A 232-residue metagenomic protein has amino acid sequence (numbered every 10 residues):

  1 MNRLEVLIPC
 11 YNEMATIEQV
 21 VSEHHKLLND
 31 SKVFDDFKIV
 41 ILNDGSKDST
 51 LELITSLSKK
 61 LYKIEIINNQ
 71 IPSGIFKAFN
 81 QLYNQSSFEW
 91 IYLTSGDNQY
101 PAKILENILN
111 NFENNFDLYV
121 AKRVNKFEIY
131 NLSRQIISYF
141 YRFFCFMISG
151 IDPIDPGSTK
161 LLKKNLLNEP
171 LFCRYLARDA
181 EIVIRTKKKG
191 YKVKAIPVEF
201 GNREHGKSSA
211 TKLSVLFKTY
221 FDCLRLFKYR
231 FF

Functional and structural regions predicted by a protein language model:
R3-E5, K38, E181: Cell-envelope/extracellular polymer assembly enzymes that use nucleotide-activated donors
E13-N29: Short, well-formed alpha-helical segments that are part of the catalytic scaffolds of diverse glycosyltransferases
A15-Q19, D48-L57: Acidic helix N-cap motif at the loop->helix transition within catalytic regions of sugar-transfer enzymes
K38-V40, L51-Q85: Conserved donor nucleotide-binding strand/loop of the catalytic core
N43-L51, N98: A conserved acidic beta->alpha catalytic loop
N69-Q85, W90-L93, A102-L176, R203-L213 (+1 more regions): Acceptor/aglycone-binding surface of glycosyltransferases and processive sugar-polymer synthases
I151, C173-R174, V183-G201: Catalytic donor-sugar/metal-binding loop of nucleotide-sugar-dependent glycosyltransferases
G190-F232: C-terminal catalytic/acceptor-binding lobe
